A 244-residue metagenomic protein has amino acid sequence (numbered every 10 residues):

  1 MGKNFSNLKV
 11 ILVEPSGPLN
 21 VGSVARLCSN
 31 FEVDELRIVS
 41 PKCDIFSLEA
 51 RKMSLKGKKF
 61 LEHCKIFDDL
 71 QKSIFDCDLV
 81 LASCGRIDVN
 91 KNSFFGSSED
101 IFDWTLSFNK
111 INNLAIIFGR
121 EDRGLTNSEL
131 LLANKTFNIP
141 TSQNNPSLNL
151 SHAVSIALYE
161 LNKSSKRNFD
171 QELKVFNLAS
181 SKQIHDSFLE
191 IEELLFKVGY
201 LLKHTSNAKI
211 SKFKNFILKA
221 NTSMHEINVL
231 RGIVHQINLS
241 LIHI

Functional and structural regions predicted by a protein language model:
M1-P15: Mobile, glycine- and charge-enriched loop segments and immediately flanking short secondary-structure elements within
S16-S23, P146-H152: Amphipathic alpha-helical repeat scaffolds
N30-F31, E129-L173: Structured adenosyl-cofactor binding patch, chiefly the S-adenosyl-L-methionine
D34-P41: Short internal beta-strands
L48-L125, K166: S-adenosyl-L-methionine/SAH cofactor-binding core of RNA-modifying enzymes
S164-G199: Internal, active-site/partner-interface "lid" segment
I210-S223, V234-H235: Amphipathic alpha-helical segments that form the core helices of the histone-fold
I242-I244: Conserved small/polar residues in nucleotide/adenosyl-binding loops
